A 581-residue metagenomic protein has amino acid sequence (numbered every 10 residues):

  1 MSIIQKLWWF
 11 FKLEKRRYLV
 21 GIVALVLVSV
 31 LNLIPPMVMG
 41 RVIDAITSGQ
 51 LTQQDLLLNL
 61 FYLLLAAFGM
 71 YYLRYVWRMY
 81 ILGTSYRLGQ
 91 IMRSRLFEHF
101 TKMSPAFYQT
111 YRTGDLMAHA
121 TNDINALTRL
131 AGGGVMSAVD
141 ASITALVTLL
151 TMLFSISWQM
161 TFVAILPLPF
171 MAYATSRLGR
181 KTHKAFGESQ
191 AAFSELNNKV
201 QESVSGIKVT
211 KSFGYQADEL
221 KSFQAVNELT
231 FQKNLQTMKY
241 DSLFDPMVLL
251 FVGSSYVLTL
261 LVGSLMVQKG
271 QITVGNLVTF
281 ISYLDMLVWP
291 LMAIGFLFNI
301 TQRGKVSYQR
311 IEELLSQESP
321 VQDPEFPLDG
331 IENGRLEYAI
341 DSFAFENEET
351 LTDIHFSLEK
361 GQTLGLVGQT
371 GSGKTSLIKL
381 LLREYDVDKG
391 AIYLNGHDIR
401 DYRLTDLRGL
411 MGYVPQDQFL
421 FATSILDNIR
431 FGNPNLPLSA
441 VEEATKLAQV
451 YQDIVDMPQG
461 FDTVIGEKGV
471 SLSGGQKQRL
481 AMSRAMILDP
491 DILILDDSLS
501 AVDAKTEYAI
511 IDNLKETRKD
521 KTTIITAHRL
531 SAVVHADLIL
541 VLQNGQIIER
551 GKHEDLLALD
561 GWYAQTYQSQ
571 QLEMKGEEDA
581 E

Functional and structural regions predicted by a protein language model:
M1-K15, L116: A short amphipathic helical element positioned immediately N-terminal to and/or at the very start of a transmembrane
K15, P105-A106, N122-A131, V135 (+8 more regions): An intracellular "coupling" helix at the cytosolic face of ABC transporter transmembrane type-1 domains
Y18-L73, F154-Q159, Q271-V274: Transmembrane helix-loop-helix hairpins at lipid-water interfaces of multipass membrane proteins, especially the type-1
V23, I34, T121-L166, F251-S255 (+1 more regions): Hydrophobic alpha-helical transmembrane segments of ABC transporter permease domains
Y86, S94-A118, N122-I124, N198-S222 (+5 more regions): Short intracellular "coupling" helices and adjacent cytoplasmic loop segments at the cytosolic face of multi-pass
V163-L178, T279-V288: Small-residue-enriched core segments of transmembrane alpha-helices in multipass membrane transport and channel
Y215, K239, M286-L314: Cytosolic ends of transmembrane helices, especially the final helix of ABC transmembrane type-1 domains
I331-E581: ABC-type nucleotide-binding domain
